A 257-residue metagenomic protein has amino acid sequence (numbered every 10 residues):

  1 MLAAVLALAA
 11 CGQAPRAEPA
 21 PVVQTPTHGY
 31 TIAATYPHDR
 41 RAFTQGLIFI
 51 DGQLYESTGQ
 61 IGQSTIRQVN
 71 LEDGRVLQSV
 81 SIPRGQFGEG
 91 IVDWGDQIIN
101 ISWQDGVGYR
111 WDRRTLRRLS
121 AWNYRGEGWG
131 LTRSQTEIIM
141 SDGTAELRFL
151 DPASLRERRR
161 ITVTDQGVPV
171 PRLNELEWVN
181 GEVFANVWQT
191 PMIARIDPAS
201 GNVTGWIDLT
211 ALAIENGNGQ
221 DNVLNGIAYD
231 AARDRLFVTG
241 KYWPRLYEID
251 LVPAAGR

Functional and structural regions predicted by a protein language model:
G12-P15: Bacterial signal peptide processing site
P21-R41, L71-R75: A short helix->beta-strand "capping" segment at the edge of beta-propeller domains
I32-P37, R75-S81, R117-W122, R159-V168 (+2 more regions): A short beta-strand motif characteristic of beta-propeller blades
A33-T65, V80-V92, G240-Y242: Beta-strand-rich domains and repeat architectures in extracellular enzymes and scaffolds, especially beta-propellers
D39-D51, R84-G95, Y124-E137, G167-G181 (+1 more regions): Beta-rich, blade/repeat-based domains predominating in secreted/periplasmic proteins but also intracellular
E56-Q60, I98-D105, M140-T144, A185-Q189 (+1 more regions): Conserved beta-strand positions in repeat-built beta-propeller and related beta-rich domains
N70-G74, D112-L116, P152-L155, D197-G201 (+1 more regions): Short loop/turn segments that connect beta-strands within beta-propeller blades
D73-R110, L116-G128: Blade-loop segments of beta-propeller domains
